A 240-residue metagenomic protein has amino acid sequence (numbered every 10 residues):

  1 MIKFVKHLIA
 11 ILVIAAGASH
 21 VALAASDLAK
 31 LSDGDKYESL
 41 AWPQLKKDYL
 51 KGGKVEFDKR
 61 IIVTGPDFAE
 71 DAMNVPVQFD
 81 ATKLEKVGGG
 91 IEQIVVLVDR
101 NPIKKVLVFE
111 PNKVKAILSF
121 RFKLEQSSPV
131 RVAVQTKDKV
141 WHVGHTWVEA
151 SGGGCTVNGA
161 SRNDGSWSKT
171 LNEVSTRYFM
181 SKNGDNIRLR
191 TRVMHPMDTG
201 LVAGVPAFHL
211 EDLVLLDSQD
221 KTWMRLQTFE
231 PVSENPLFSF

Functional and structural regions predicted by a protein language model:
S32-D33, G152-E173: Low-complexity, Pro/Ser/Thr- and charge-rich linker/hinge segments at domain boundaries
P43-A72, D164-G184: N-terminal edge beta-strand
D67-D80, K182-P196: Contiguous beta-strand segments within globular domains
A81-K86, R192-V205: Short amphipathic, basic-aromatic surface patches that mediate peripheral association with negatively charged
G89-E92, A203-E211: Short coil-to-beta strand junction motifs in C2/discoidin
N112-S119, E230-S239: Aromatic sugar-binding surface patches on proteins that engage polysaccharides or sugar-phosphate polymers
V134-T136: Conserved structural position at the C-terminal beta-strand of extracellular beta-sandwich adhesion modules
H142-V148: Edge beta-strands of extracellular beta-sandwich domains
